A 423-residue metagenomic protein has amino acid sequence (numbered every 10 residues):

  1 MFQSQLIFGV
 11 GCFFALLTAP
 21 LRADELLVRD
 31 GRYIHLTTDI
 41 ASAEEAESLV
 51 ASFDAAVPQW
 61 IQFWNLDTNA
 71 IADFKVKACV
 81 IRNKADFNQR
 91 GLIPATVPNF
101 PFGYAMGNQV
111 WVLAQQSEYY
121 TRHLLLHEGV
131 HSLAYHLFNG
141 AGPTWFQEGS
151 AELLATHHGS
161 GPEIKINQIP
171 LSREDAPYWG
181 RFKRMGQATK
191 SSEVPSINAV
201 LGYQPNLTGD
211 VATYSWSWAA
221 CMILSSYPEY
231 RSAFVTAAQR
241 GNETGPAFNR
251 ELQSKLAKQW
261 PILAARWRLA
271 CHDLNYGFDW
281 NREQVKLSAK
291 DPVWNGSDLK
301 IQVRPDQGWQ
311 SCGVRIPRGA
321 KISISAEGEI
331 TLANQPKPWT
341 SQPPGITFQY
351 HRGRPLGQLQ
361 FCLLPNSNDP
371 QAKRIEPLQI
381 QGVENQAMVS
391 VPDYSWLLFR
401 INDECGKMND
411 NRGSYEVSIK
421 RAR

Functional and structural regions predicted by a protein language model:
Q5-T18: Bacterial N-terminal signal peptides
A23-P143, L154, H158-S160, A199 (+1 more regions): Juxtacatalytic substrate-recognition/specificity segment
I93-Q109, F138-G277: Acidic/His/Gly-enriched intrinsically disordered linker/tail segments that often contain short helix/coil "MoRF-like"
R240-G319, S323-E327: Beta/coil-rich, acidic/histidine-enriched accessory regions frequently appended to metallopeptidases
V314-R315, I380-S395, C405-N409: Exposed beta-sheet edge/beta-hairpin loop segments within beta-rich domains
G319-I324, V391-D403: Noncatalytic modules at the cell exterior or secretory-pathway interfaces, chiefly beta-strand-rich lectin/adhesion
I330-A333, E404-D410: Short acidic/polar inter-strand loop motif in beta-rich domains
L332-V383: Surface-exposed beta-strand/loop patches in noncatalytic accessory domains and peripheral targeting/linker segments
